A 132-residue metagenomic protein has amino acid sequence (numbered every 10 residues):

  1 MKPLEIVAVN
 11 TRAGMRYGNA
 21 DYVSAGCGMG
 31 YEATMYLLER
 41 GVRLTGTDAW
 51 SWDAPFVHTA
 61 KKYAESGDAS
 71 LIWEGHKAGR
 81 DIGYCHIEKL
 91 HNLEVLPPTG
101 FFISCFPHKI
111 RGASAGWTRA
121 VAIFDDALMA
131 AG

Functional and structural regions predicted by a protein language model:
M1-G132: Active-/binding-site microenvironments in catalytic and ligand-binding cores
